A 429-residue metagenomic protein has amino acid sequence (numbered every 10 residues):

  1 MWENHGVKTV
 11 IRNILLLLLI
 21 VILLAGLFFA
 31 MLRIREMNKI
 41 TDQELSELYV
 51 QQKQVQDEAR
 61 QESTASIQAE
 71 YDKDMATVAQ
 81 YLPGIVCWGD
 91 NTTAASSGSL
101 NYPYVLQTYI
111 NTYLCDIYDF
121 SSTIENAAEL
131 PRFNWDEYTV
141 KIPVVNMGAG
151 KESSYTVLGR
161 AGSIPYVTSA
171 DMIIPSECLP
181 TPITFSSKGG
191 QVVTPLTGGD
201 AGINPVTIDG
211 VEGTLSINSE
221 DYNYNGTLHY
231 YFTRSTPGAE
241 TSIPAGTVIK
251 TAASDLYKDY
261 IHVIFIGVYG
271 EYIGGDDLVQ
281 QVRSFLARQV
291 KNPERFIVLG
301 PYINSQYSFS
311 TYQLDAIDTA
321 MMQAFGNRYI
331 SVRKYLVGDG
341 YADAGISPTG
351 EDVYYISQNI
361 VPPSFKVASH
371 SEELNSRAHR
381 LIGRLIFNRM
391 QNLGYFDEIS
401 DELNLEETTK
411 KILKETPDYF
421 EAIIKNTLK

Functional and structural regions predicted by a protein language model:
N4-V21: N-terminal Sec-pathway targeting helices
L27-E44: Sec-dependent signal peptide cleavage junction
D57-K258, T408-D418: Serine-esterase "nucleophile elbow" of acetyl-processing enzymes
G84-T93, P143-G148, Y260-I266, R295-G300 (+2 more regions): Structural recognition of the beta-strand scaffold that forms the well-ordered cores of secreted hydrolase catalytic
D90-A95, A149-S154, V268-G274, Y302-Q306 (+2 more regions): Solvent-exposed loop/turn segments at secondary-structure junctions within structured extracellular/periplasmic domains
V140, N292, A324-F325: Short, structured coil segments at secondary-structure junctions
V263-Y272, F285-A320: Active-site segments of SGNH/GDSL-like serine hydrolases that catalyze O-acetyl group transfer/hydrolysis on lipids
N304-K429: Catalytic His-Asp segment of secreted/periplasmic serine-dependent ester chemistry enzymes
